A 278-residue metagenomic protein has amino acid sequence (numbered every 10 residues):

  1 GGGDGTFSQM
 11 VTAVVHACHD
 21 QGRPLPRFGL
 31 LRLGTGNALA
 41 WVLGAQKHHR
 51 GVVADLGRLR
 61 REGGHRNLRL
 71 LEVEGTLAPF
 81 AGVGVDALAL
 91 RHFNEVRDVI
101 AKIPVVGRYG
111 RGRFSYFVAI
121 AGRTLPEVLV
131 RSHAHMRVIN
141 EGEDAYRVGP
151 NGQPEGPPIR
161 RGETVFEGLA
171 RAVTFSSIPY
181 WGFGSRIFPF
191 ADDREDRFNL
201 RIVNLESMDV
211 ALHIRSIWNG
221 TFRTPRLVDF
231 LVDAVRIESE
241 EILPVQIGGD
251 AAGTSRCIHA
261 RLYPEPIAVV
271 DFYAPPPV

Functional and structural regions predicted by a protein language model:
G1-P24: N-terminal small/polar loop signature for handling phosphorylated ligands or for N-terminal nucleophile
G5-F7, A87, P179-W181, L243: Glycine-rich nucleotide phosphate-binding loop and flanking beta-alpha elements of Rossmann-like dinucleotide-binding
V11-V14, W41-L43, R186-I187: Short amphipathic alpha-helical segments
H19-R171: Catalytic core of DAGKc-family lipid kinases
G82, D86, T174-P189, A251: Glycine-rich phosphate/pyrophosphate-binding beta-alpha loops
R137, A172-S176, N199-V203: Short, conserved beta-strand edge motifs with alternating hydrophobic and charged residues
V148-Q153, R160-E167, F183-V278: ATP/nucleoside-binding phosphotransfer catalytic cores, i.e., glycine-rich phosphate-binding loops
